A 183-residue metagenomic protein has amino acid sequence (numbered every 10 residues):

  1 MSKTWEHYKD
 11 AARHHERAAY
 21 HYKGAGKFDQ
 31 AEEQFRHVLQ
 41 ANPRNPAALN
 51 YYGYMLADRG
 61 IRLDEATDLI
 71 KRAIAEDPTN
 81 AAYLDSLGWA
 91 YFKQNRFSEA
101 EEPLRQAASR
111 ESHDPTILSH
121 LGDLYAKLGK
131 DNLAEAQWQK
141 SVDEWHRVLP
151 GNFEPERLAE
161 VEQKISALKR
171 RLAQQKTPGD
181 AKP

Functional and structural regions predicted by a protein language model:
K3-H7, A41, E76, R110-E111 (+2 more regions): Structural marker of alpha-solenoid helical repeat scaffolds
Y20, Y54-M55, W89, D123: Residue-level recognition of tetratricopeptide repeat
K23, A57-D58, F92, A126: Position-specific recognition of the canonical hydrophobic site in helix A of tetratricopeptide repeat
I61, L133-P183: Terminal, low-structured helical/coil segments at or just beyond the last alpha-helical repeat
